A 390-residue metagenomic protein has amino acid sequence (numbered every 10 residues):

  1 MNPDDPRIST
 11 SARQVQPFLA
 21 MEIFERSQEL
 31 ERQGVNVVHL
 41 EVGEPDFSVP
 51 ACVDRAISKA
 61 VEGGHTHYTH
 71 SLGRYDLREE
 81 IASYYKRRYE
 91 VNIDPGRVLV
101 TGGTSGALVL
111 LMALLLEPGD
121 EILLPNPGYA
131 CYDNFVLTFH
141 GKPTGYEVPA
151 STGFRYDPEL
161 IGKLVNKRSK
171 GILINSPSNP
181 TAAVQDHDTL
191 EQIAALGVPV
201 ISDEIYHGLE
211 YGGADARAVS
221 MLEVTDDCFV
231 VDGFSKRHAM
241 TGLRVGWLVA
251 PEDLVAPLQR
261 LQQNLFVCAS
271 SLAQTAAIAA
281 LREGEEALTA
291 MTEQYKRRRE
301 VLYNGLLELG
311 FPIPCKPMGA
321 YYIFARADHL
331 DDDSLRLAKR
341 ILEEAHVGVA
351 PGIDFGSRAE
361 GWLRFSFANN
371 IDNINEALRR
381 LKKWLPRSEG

Functional and structural regions predicted by a protein language model:
N2-I8, Q14, F18, I23-V37 (+3 more regions): PLP-dependent class I/II
H67-Y68, Y206: Intrinsically disordered, tyrosine-centered linear signaling motifs in cytosolic regions
Y68-T101: Conserved N-terminal alpha-helix of the aminotransferase class I/II PLP-enzyme fold
